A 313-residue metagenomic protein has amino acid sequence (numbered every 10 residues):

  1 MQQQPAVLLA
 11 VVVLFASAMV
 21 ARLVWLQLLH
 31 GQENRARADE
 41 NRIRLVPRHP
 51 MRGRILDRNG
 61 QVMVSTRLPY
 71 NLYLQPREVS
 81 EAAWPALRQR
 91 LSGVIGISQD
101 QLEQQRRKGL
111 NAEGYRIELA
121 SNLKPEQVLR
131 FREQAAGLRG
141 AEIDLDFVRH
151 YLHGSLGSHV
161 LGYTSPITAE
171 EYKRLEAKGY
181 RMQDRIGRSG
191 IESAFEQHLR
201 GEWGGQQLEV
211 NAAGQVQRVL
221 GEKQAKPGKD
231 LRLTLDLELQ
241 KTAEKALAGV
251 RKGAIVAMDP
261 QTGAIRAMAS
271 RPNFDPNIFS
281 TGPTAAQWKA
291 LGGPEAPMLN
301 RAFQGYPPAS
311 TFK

Functional and structural regions predicted by a protein language model:
M1-A285, G293-P307: Periplasmic/cell-envelope proteins involved in peptidoglycan metabolism and beta-lactam response
K313: Short, conserved phosphate/pyrophosphate- and ester-handling motifs at nucleotide-, phospho-/glycolipid
